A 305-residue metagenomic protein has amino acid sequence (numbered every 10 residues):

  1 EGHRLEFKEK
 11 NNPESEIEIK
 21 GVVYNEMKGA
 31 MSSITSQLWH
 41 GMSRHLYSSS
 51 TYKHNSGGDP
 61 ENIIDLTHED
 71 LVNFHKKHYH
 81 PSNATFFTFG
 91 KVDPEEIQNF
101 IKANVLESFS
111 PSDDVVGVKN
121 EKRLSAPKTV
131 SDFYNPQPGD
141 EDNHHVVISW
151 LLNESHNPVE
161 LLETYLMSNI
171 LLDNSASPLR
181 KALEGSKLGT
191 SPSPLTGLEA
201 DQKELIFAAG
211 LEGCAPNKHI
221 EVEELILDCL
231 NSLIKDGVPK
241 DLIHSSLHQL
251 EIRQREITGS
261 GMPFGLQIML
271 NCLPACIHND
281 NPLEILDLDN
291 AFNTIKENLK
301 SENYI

Functional and structural regions predicted by a protein language model:
E1-R123, P136-V147, L151-T164, N169-I305: Charge-rich, well-structured scaffold segments of protease-associated domains
T129-F133: Aromatic/basic-lined ligand-recognition segments that form π-stacking hydrophobic pockets flanked by Lys/Arg to engage
